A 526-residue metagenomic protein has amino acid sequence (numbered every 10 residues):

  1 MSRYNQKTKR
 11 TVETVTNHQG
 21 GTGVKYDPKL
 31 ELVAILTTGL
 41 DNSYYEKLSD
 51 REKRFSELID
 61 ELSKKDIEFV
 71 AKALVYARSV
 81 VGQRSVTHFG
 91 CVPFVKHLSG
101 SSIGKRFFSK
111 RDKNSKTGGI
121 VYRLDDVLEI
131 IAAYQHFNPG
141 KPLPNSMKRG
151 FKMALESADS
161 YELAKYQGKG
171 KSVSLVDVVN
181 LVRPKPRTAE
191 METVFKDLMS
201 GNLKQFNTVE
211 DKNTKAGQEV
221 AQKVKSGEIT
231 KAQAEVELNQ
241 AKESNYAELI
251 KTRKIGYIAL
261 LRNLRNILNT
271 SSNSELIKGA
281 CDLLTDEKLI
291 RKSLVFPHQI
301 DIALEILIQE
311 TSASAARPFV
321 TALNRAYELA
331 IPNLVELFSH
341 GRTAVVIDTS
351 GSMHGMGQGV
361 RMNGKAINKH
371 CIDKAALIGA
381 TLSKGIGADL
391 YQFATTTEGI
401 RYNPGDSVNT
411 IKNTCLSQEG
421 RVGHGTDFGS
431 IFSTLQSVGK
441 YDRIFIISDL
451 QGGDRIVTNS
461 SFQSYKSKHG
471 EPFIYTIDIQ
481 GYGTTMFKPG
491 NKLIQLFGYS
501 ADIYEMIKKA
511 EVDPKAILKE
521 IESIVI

Functional and structural regions predicted by a protein language model:
M1-N368, K384-I526: Long lumenal/extracellular ectodomains of secretory and single-pass membrane proteins
D373-D389: Metal-dependent nuclease catalytic cores in nucleic-acid-processing enzymes, especially RNase H-like/related
